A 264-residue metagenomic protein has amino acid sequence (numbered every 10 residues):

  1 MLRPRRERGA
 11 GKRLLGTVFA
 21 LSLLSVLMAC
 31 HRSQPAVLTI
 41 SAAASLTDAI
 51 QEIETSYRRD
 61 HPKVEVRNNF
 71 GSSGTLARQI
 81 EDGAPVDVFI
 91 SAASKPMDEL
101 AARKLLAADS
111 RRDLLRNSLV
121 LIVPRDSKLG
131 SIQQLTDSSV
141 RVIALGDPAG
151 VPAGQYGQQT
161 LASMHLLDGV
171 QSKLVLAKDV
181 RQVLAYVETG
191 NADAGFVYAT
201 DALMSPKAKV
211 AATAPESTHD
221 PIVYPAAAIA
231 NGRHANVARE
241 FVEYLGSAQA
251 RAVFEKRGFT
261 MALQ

Functional and structural regions predicted by a protein language model:
M1-G11: N-terminal secretory signal peptides that target proteins for export/translocation
G16-L27: Bacterial N-terminal signal peptides
C30-H61, E65-F70, G74, R78-D82 (+3 more regions): Exported/periplasmic ABC-transporter solute-binding proteins
